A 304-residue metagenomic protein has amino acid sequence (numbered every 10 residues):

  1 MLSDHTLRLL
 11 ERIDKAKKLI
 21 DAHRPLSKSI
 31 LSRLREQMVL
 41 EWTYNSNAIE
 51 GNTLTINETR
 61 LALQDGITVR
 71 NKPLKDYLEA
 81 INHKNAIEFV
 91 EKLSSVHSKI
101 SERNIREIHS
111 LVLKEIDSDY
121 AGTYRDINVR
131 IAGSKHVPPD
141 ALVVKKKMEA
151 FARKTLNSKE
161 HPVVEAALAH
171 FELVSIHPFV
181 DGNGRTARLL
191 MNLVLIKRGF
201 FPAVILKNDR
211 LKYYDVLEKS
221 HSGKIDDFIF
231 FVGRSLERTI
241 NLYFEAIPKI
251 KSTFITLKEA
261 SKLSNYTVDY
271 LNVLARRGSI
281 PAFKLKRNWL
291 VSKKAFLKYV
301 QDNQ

Functional and structural regions predicted by a protein language model:
M1-D181, R185-Q304: FIC/Doc superfamily catalytic core
